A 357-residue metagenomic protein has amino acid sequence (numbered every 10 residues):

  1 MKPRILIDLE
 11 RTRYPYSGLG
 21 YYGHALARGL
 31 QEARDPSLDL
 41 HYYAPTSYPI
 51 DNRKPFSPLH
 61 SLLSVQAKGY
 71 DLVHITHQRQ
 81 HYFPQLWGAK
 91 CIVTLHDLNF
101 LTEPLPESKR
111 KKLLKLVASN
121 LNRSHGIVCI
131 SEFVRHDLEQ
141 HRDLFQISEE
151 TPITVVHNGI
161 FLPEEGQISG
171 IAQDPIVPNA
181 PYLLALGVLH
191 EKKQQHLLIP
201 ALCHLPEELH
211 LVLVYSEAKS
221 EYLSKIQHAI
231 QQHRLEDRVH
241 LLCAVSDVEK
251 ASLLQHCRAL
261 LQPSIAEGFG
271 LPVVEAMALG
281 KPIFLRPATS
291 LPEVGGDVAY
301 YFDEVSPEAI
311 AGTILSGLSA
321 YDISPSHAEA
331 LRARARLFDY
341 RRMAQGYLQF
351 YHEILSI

Functional and structural regions predicted by a protein language model:
M1-I357: Carbohydrate transferase catalytic cores enriched for Leloir-type hexosyltransferases
